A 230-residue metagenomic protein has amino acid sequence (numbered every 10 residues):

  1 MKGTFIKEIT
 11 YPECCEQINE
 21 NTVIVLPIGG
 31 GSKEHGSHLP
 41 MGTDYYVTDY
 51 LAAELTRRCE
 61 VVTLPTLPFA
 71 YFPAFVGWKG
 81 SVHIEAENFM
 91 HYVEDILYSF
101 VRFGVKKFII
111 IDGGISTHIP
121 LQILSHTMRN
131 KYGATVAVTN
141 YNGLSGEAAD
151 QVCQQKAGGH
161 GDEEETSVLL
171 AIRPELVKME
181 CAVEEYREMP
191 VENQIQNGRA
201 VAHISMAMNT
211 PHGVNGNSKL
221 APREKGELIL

Functional and structural regions predicted by a protein language model:
M1-E87, H91-I109, I115-L230: Extended, histidine- and acidic-residue-enriched regions that form the cofactor-binding/catalytic faces
